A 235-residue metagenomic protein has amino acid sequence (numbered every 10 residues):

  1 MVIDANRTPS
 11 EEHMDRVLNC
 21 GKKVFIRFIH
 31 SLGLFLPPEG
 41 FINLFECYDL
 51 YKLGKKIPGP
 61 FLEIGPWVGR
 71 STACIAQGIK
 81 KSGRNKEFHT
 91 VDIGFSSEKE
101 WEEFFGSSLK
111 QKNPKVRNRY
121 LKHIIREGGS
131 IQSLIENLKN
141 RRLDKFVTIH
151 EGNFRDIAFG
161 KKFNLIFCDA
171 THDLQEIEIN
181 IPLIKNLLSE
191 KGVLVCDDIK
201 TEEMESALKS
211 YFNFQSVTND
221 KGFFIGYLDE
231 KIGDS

Functional and structural regions predicted by a protein language model:
M1-P38: Membrane-proximal basic amphipathic "stem/tether" segments
R16, F25, S31-L36, Y48-S235: S-adenosylmethionine/decaboxylated-SAM
I42-E46: N-terminal pre-P-loop "Q-motif" helix
